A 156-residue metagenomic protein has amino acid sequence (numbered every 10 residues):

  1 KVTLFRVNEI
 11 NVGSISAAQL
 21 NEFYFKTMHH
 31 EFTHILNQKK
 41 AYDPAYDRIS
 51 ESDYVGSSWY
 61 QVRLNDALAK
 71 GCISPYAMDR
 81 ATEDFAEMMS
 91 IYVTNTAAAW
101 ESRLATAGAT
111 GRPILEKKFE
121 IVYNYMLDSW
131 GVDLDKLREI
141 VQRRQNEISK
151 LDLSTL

Functional and structural regions predicted by a protein language model:
K1-L156: Active-site-flanking segments in enzyme catalytic domains
